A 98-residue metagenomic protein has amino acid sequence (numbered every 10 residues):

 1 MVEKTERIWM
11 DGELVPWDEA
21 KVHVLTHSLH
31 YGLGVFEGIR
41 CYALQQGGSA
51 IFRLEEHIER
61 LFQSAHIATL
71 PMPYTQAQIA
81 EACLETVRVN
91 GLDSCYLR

Functional and structural regions predicted by a protein language model:
M1-R98: Conserved alpha/beta cores of soluble small-molecule-handling proteins
